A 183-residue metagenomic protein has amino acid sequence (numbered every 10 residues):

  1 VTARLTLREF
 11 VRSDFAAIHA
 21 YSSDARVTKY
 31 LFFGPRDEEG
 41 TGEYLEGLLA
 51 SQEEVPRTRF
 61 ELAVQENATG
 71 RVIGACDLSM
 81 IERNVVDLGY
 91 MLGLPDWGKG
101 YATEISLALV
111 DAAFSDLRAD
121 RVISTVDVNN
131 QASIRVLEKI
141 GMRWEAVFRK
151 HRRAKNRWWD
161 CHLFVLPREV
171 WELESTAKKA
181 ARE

Functional and structural regions predicted by a protein language model:
V1-K29, E46, T58-E183: Acyl-donor (CoA/ACP) binding surface of acyl/acetyltransferases
G34-R57: Active-site rim helix/loop that mediates acceptor-substrate recognition in acyltransferases
